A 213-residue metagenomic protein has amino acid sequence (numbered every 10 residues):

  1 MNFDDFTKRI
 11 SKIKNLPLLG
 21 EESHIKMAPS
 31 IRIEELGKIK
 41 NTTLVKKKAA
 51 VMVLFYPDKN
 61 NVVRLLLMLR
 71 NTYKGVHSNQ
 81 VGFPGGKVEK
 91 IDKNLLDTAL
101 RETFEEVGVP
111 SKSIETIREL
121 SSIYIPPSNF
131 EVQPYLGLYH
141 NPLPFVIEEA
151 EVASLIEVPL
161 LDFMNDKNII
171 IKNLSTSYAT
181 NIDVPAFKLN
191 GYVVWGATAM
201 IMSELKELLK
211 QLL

Functional and structural regions predicted by a protein language model:
M1-Q80, K87-R101, E105, V109-I117 (+3 more regions): N-terminal leader/linker segments that precede catalytic domains of diphosphate-processing enzymes
V81-F83, F130-E131, A150, I171: Short, glycine/charged-enriched secondary-structure capping and boundary segments
I147-K188: NUDIX/MutT-family hydrolases
